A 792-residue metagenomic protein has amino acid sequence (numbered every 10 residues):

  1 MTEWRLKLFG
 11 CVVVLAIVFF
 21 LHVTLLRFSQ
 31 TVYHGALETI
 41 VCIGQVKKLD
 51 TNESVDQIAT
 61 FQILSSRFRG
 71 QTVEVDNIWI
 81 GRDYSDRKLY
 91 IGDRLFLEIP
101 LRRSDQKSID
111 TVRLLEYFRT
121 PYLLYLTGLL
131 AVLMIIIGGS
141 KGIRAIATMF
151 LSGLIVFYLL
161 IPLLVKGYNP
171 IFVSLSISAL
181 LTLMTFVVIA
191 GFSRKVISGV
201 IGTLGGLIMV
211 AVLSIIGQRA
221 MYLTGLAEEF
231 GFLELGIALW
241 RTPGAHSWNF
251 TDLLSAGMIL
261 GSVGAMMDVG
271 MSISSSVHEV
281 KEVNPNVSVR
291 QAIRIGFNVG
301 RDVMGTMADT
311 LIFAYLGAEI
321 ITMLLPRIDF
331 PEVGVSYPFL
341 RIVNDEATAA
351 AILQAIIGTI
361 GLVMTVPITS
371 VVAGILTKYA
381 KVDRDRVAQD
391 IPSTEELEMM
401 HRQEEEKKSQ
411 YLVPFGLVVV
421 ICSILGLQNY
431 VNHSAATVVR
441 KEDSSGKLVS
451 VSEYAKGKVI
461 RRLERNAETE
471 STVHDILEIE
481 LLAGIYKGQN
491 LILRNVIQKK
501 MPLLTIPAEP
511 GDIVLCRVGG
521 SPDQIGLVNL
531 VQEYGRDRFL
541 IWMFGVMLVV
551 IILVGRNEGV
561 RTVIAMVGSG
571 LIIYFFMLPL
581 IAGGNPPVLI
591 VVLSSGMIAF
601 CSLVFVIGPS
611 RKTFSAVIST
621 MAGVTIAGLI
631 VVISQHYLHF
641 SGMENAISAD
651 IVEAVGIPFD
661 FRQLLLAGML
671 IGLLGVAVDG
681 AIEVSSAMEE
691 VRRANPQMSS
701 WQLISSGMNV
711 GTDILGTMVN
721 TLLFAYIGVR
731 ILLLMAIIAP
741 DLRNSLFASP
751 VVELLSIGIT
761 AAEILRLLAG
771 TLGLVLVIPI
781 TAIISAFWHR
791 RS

Functional and structural regions predicted by a protein language model:
M1-L37, E396-S445: Hydrophobic secretory-pathway targeting helix
M1-V14, P121-T127, S140-A145, M400-V418 (+3 more regions): Membrane-entry signal-anchor segments at the cytosolic-membrane interface, especially the N-terminal signal anchor
E3-C11, R194-L207, V303-L311, K407-G416 (+2 more regions): Alpha-helical transmembrane segments and their helix-start/interface "positive-inside/aromatic belt" motifs in integral
G35-Q57, G446-D475: Structural detector for short beta-strands of small beta-barrel domains
G81-Y122, K500-F539: Extended, hydrophilic extramembrane loops/domains of integral membrane proteins
G128-V132, G138-W240, T251-M258, G545-I552 (+2 more regions): Transmembrane alpha-helical segments that form the functional core of multipass membrane systems
A211-N344, G628-A769: Generic detector of multi-pass transmembrane helix bundles and their immediately adjacent loops in polytopic membrane
T322-Q410, S423-G426, I727, I731-S792: Hydrophobic alpha-helical transmembrane segments of membrane transport and translocation systems, primarily multi-pass
